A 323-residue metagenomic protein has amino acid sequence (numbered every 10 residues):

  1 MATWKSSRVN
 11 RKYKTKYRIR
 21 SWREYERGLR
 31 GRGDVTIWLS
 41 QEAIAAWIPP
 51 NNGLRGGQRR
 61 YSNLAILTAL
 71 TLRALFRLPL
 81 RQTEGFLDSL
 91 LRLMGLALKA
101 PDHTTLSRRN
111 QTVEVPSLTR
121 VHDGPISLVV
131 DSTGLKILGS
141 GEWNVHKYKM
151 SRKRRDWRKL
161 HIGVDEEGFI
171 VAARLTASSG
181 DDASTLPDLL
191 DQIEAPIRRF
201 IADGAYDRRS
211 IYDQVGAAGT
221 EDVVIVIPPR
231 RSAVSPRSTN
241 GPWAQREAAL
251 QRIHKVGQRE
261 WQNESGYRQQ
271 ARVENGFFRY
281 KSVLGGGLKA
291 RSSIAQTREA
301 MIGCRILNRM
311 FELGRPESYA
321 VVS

Functional and structural regions predicted by a protein language model:
M1-R55, R60, T68, A97-L98 (+2 more regions): Charged, often Cys/His-bearing segments associated with DNA-binding zinc-finger transcription factors
A2-K14, R18, G204-K281, A290: Helix-centered, glycine/charged polyanion-binding patches within enzymatic domains that contact phosphate-containing
S21, R174, E274: C-terminal substrate-recognition regions of SAM-dependent nucleic acid methyltransferases
N51-L67, L75-R81, G85, S89 (+6 more regions): Polybasic low-complexity intrinsically disordered regions
R60-L75, R259-S323: Basic, amphipathic alpha-helical segments enriched in Lys/Arg and hydrophobic/aromatic residues
M94-A97, R309: Short arginine-rich
